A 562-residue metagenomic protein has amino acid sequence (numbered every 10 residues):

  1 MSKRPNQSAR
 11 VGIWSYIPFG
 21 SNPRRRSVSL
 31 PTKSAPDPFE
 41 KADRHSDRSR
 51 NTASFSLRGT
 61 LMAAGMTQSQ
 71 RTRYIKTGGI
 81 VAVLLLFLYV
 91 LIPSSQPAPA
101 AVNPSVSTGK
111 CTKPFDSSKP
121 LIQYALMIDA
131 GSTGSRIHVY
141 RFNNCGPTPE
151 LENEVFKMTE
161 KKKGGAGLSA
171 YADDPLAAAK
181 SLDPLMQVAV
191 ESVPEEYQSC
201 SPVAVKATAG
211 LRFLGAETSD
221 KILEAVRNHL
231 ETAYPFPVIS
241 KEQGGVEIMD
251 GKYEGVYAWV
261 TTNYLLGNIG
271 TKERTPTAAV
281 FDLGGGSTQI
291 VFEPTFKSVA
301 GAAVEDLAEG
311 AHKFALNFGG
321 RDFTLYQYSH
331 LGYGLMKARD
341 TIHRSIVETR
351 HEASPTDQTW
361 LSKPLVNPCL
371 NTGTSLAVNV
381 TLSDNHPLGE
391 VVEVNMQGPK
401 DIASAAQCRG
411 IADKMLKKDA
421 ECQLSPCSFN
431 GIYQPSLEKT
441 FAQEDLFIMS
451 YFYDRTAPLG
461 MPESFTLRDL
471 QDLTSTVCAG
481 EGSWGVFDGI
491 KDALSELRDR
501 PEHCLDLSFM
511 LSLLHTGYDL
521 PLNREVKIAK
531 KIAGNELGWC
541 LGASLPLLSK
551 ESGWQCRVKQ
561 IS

Functional and structural regions predicted by a protein language model:
M1-I75: Short, low-complexity, Lys/Arg-enriched N-terminal segments of secretory-pathway carbohydrate enzymes
S2-R4, S8, G12, Y16 (+5 more regions): Helical "lid/coupling" subdomains associated with nucleotide-phosphate turnover
M62-R71, C111-D116, I432-S436: Juxtamembrane membrane-interface segments at transmembrane-helix boundaries in membrane proteins
Y74-V83: Hydrophobic H-region at the start of alpha-helical membrane spans
L84-P97, S135: Membrane-embedded alpha-helices of multi-pass membrane proteins, especially ion channels and transporters
S95-G109, P149-K157, K530, Q555-I561: Interhelical loop segments of eukaryotic multi-pass membrane proteins
C111-L151, T262, K272-E309: Gly/Thr-rich phosphate-binding beta-strand-loop-beta motif of the actin/hexokinase/Hsp70
I128, G134-V193, L211: N-terminal carbohydrate-binding/catalytic regions of secreted carbohydrate-active enzymes
